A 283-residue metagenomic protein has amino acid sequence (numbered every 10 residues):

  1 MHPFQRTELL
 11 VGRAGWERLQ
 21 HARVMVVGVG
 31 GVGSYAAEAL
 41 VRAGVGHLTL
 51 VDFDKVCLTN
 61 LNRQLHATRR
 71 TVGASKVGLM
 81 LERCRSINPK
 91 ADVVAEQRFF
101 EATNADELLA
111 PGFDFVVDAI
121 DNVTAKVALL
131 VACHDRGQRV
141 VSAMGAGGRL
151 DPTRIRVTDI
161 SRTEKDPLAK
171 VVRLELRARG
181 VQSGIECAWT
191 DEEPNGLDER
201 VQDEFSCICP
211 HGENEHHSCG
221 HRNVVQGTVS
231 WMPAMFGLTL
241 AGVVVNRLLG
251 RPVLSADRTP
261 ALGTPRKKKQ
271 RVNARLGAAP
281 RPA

Functional and structural regions predicted by a protein language model:
M1-A283: Adenine nucleotide-associated cytosolic modules
